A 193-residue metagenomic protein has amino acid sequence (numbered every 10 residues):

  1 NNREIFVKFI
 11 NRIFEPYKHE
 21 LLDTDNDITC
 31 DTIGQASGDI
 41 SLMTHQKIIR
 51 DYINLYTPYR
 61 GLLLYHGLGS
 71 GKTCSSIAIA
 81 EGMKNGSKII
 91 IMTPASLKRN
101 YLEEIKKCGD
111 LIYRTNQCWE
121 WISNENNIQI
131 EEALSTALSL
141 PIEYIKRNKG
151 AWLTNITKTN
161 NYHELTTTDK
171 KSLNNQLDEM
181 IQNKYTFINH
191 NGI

Functional and structural regions predicted by a protein language model:
N1-S37: Helicase-associated low-complexity/disordered flanking segments
D25-Y65: Conserved pre-motif I regulatory segment
P58, N85-G86, I181: Short loop/turn elements that form and flank the Walker-type P-loop nucleotide-binding site in RecA-like NTPase cores
G61-L63, K88-I90, K184-Y185: Residue-level preference for the first positions of well-ordered beta-strands
Y65-G67, M92-A95, I188-H190: Short His-Asn-centered micro-motif
S70-N160: Conserved Walker A/P-loop ATP-binding site and its immediately adjacent core in helicase/helicase-like ATPase domains
T167-K171, M180-I193: Conserved RecA-like ASCE ATPase "motif II neighborhood" in helicase/translocase motors
